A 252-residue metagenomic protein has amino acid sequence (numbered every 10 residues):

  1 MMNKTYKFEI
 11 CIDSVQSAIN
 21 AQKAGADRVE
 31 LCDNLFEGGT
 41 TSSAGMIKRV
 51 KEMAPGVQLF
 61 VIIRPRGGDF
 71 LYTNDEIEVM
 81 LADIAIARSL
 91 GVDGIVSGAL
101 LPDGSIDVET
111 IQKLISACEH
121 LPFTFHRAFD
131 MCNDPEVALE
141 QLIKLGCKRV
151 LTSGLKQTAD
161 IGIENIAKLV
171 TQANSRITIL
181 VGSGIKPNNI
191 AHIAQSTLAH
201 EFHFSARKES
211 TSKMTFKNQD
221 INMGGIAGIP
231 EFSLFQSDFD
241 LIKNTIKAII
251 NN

Functional and structural regions predicted by a protein language model:
M1-C11, E52, N218-I221: N-terminal amphipathic alpha-helix/helix-capping segment at the start of soluble metabolic enzymes
Y6-I10, V29-L31, L59-I63, I95-S97 (+4 more regions): Hydrophobic faces of well-ordered beta-strands that scaffold small-molecule active sites in alpha/beta enzyme cores
D13-N20, L71-I84, D130-L145, L169-T171 (+3 more regions): Catalytic cores of alpha/beta
Q16, L35-Q58, D75-I77, A99-E119 (+4 more regions): Active-site-adjacent beta->alpha loops and helix N-cap segments on the catalytic face of soluble alpha/beta enzymes
Q22-V29, A54-G56, G91-G94, A117-L121 (+4 more regions): Glycine-enriched alpha-helix->loop->beta-strand junction motifs that scaffold or abut catalytic
R28-T40, I86, L90-P102, C147-D160 (+1 more regions): Glycine-rich phosphate-binding active-site loops on the catalytic face of alpha/beta enzymes
L145-S183: A contiguous pocket-lining binding segment that forms or flanks enzyme active sites
A173-N252: C-terminal alpha-helical cap/extension of soluble enzyme domains
